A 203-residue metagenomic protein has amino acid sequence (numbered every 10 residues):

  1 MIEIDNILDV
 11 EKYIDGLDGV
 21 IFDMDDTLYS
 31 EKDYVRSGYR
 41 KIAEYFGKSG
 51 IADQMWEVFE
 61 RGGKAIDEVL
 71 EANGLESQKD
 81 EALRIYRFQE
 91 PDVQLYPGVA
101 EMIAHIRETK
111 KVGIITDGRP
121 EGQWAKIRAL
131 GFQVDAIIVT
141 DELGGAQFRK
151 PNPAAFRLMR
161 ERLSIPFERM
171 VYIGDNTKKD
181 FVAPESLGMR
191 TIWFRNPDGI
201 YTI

Functional and structural regions predicted by a protein language model:
M1-L17, A100, A104, K111 (+1 more regions): Asp-based, Mg2+/Mn2+-dependent phosphohydrolase catalytic module
I2-E101: N-terminal helical cap/lid subdomain that shapes the substrate entry/recognition surface in HAD-like hydrolases
L28, L95, V112, Y172-I173: Conserved SAM-binding loop
W56, D92, G113, G145-A146: A generic secondary-structure micro-motif detector that highlights 1-2 residue hydrophobic/ambivalent hotspots embedded
T116: Conserved phosphate-coupling serine/threonine residues in phosphotransfer and NTP-handling enzymes
